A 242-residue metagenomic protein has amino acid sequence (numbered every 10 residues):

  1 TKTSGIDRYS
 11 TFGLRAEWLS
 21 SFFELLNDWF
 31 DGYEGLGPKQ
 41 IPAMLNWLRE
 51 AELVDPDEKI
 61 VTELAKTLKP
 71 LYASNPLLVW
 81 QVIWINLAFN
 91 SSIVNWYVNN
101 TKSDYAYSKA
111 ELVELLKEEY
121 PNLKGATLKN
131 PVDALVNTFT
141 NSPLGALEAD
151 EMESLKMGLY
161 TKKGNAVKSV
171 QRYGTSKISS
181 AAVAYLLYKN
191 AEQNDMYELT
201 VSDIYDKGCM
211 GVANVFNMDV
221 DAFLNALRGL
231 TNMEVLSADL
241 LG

Functional and structural regions predicted by a protein language model:
T1-Y107, E111, E118: Short, amphipathic alpha-helical interface elements at domain boundaries that mediate macromolecular binding
F22-G35, K102-V136, N194-V212: Short acidic, hydrophobic short linear motifs in intrinsically disordered regions
F22-L25, I83-W84, Y97, K129-L147 (+1 more regions): Generic hydrophobic, helix-prone segments enriched in Leu/Val/Ile
D28, N122, G145, N232-L236: Intrinsically disordered or highly flexible coil/loop and linker segments, enriched in small and charged/polar residues
G35-E50, L123-E153, N214-G229: Short amphipathic alpha-helical interaction segments
D55-N86, A149-I178, A238-G242: Accessory beta->alpha helical hairpin/"wing" motif in late/C-terminal subdomains of nucleic-acid enzymes
V170-G242: Extended, charged low-complexity segments that frequently continue into or abut oligomerization scaffolds
